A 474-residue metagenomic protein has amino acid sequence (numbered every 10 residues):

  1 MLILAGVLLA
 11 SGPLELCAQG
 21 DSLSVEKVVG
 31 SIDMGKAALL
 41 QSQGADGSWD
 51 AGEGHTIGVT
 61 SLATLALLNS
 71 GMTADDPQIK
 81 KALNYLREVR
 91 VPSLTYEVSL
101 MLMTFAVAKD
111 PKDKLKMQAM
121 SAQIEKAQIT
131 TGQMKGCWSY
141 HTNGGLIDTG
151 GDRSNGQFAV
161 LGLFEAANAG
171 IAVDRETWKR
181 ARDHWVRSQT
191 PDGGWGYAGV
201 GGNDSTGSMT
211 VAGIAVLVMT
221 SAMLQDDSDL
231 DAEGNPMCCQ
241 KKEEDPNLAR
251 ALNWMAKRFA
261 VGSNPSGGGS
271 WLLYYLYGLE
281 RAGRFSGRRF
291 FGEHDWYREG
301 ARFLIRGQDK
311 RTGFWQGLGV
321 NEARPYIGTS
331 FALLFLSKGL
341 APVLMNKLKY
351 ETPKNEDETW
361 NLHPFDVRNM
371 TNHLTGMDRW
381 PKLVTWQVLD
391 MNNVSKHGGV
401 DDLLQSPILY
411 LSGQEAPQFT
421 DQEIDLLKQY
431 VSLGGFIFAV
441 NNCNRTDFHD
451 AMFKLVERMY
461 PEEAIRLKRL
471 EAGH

Functional and structural regions predicted by a protein language model:
M1-E15: Bacterial N-terminal signal peptides
Q19-G20, G44, T60-S61, L67 (+4 more regions): Acidic/histidine-rich, surface-exposed loop or edge segments in extracytoplasmic proteins
Q19-M34, S48-Q78, R90-A122, K126-K179 (+4 more regions): An alpha-helical repeat/solenoid feature that recognizes helix-turn-helix modules
L39-V59, D75-V91, K382-K396: Internal amphipathic alpha-helical repeat/solenoid segments
S42, T60, T104, H141 (+6 more regions): Active-site-proximal beta-strand/loop segments in catalytic clefts of secreted hydrolases
D113, I171, F291-E293, G398-L403 (+2 more regions): Surface-exposed acidic, glycine-flexible loop patches that form ligand/cofactor-binding and adhesion interfaces
L340-I408, S412-E415: Aromatic-Pro/Gly-enriched surface loop or interdomain linker that acts as a lid/target-recognition segment
Q418-H474: A glycine-rich, often tryptophan-bearing local segment used as a flexible ligand/cofactor-contacting loop or short
